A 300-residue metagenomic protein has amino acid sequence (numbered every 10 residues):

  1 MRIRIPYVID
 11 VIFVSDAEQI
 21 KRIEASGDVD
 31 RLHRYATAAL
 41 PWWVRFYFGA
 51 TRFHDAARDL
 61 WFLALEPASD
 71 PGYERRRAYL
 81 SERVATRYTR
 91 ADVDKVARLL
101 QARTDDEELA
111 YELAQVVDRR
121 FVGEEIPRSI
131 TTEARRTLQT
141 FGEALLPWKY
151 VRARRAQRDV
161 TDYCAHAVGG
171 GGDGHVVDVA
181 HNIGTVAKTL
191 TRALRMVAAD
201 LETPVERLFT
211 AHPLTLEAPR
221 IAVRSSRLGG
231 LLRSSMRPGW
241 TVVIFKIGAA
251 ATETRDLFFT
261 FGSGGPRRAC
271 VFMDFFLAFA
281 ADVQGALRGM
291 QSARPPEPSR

Functional and structural regions predicted by a protein language model:
M1-G49: N-terminal membrane-proximal hinge/A-helix region immediately C-terminal to the signal-anchor transmembrane segment
V11, A102-A110, W148, R152 (+2 more regions): Conserved aromatic-histidine-acidic binding/catalytic patches
F13-D16, D200-R300: Cytochrome P450 C-terminal heme-thiolate binding region
S15-E24, D28, S69-V84, Y88 (+2 more regions): Catalytic cores of PAPS-dependent sulfotransferases and nucleotide-sugar/CMP/GDP-dependent glycosyltransferases
T37-I126, I130-A167: Cytochrome P450 catalytic-domain helical core, especially the substrate-recognition surface and oxygen-activation
Q115-V122, T191-A198, A281-R288: Short, amphipathic alpha-helical segments that act as regulatory/interfacial helices in nucleotide-processing proteins
G142-Y163, D178, R207-R224, R300: Charged/polar, low-hydrophobicity segments characteristic of intrinsically disordered regions and flexible loops
D159-T210, F272, A280: Central I-helix of cytochrome P450 enzymes
